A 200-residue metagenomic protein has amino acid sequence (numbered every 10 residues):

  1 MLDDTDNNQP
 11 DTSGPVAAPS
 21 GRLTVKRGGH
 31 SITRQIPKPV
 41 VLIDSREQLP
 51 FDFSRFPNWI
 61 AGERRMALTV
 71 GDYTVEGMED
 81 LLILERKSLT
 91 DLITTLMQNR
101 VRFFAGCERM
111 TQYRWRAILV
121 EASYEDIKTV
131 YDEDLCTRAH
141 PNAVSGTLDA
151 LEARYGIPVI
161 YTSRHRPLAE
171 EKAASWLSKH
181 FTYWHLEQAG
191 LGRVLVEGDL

Functional and structural regions predicted by a protein language model:
M1-D44, L200: Interdomain/boundary linker segments immediately adjacent to catalytic/signaling cores
L2-A17, R64-L200: Extended, alpha-helix-rich binding/interface surfaces that flank or overlap catalytic cores and mediate recognition
T24-H30, Q35, L42-D44, P50-E79 (+2 more regions): Active-site metal-binding core of divalent-cation-utilizing nuclease and nuclease-like domains
R46-E47, S123: Short, glycine/serine-rich, charged loops/turns that create anion-binding and catalytic segments at active sites
